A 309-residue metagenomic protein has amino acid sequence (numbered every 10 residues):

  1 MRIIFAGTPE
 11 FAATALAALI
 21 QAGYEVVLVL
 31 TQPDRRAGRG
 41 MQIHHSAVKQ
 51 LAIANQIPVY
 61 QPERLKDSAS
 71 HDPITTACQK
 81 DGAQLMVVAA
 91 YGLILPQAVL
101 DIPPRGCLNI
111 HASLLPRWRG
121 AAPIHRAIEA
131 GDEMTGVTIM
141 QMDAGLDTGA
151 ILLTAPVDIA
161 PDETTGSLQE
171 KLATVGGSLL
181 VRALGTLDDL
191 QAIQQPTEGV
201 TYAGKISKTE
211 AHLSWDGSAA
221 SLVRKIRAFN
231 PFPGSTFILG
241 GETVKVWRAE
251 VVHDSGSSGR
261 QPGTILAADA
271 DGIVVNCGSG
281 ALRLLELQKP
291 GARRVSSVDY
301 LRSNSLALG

Functional and structural regions predicted by a protein language model:
M1-P233, L282-R283, K289-G291, L301 (+1 more regions): One-carbon transfer enzymes
D216-G309: An anion-binding loop in the catalytic cleft
